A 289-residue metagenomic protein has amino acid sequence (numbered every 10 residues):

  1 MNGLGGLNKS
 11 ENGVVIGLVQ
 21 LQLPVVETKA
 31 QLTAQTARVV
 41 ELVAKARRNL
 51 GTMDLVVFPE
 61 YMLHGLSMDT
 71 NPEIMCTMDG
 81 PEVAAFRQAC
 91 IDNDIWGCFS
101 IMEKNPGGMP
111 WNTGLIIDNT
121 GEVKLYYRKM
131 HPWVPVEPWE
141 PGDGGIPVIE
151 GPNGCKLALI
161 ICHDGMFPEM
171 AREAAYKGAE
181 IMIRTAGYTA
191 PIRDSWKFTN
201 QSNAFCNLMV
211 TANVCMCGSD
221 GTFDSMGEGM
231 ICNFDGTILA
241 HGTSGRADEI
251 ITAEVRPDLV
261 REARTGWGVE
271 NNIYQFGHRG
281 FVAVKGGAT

Functional and structural regions predicted by a protein language model:
M1-G51: N-terminal glycine-/serine-/threonine-rich phosphate-binding loop
G3, V148, M216-T289: C-terminal beta-strand edge segments of enzyme domains
E11-E27, L32, V57, T113 (+3 more regions): Active-site-proximal beta-strand elements of phosphoester/diester hydrolases
V15, C98, T113, G145 (+1 more regions): Conserved beta-strand and immediately adjacent loop positions that scaffold enzyme active sites
G17, L115-I117, M230, I251: Conserved hydrophobic/aromatic positions in well-ordered beta-strands
A30-N119, K124-Y126, T189-N207: Cys-nucleophile CN-hydrolase/nitrilase-fold catalytic domain and related Cys-dependent amidase chemistry that acts on
P81-G97, K156, M166-I251: CN hydrolase (nitrilase-like) catalytic-core segments centered on the catalytic cysteine and neighboring Lys/Glu
N105-E180, A186-F198, S202, S225 (+1 more regions): Active-site catalytic loop in hydrolytic enzyme cores
